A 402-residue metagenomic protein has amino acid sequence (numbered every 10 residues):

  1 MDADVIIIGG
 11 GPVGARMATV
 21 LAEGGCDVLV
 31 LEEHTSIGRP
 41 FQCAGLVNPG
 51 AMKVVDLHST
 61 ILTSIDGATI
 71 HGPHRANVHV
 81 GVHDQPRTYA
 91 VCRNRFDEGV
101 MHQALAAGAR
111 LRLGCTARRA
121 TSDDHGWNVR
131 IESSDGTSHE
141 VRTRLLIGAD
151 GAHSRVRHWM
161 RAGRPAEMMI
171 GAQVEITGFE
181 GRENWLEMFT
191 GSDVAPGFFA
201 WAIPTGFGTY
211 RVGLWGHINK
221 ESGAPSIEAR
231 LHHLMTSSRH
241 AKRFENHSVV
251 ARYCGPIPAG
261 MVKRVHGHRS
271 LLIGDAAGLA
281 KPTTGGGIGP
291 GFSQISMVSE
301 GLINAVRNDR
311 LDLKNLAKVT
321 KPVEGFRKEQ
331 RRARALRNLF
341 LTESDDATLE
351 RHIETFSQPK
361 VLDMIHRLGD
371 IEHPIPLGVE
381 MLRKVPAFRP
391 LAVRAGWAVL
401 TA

Functional and structural regions predicted by a protein language model:
M1-G11: Beta1/beta-strand and adjacent pyrophosphate-binding region of the FAD-binding site in flavoprotein oxidoreductases
G10, V20, G24, Q103-K242 (+2 more regions): Predominantly flavin-linked oxidoreductase catalytic cores and closely associated redox partners
G14-A15: N-terminal Rossmann-fold NAD(P) dinucleotide-binding loop
T19-F41: Glycine-rich FAD pyrophosphate-binding loop
G38-R39, K53-T69, G163-M168, R182 (+2 more regions): A short alpha-helix-loop-beta-strand transition element characteristic of N-terminal alpha/beta dinucleotide-binding
N48-M101: A conserved beta-strand/loop capping segment in the N-terminal third of enzymes that catalyze redox or closely related
R119, E221-L302, V306-R307, A317-K318: FAD/FMN-dependent oxidoreductases across multiple families
I303-A402: C-terminal helical "tail/cap" subdomain of flavin- and related membrane-associated enzymes
